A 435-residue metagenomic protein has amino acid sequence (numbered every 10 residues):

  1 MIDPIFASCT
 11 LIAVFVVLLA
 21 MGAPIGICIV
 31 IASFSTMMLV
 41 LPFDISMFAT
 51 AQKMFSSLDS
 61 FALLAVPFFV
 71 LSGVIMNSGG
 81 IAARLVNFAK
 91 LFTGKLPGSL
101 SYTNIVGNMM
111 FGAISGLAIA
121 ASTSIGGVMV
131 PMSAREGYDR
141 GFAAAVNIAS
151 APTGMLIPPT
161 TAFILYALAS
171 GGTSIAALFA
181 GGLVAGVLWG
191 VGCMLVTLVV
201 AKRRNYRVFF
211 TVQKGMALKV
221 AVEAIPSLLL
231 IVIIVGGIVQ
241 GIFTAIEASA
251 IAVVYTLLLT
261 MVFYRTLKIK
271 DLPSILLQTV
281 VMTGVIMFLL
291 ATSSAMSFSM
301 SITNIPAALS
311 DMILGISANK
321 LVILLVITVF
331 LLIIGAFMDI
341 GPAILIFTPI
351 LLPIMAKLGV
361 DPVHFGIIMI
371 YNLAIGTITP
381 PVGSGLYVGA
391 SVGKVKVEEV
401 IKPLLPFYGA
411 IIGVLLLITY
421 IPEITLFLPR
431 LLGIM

Functional and structural regions predicted by a protein language model:
M1-M435: Alpha-helical transmembrane segments of multi-pass membrane transport proteins
